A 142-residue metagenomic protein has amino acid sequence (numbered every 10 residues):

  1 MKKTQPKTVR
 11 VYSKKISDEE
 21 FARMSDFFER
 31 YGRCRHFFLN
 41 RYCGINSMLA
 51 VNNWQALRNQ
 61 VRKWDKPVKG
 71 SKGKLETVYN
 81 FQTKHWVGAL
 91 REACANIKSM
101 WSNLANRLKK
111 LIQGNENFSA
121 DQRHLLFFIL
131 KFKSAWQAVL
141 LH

Functional and structural regions predicted by a protein language model:
M1-H142: Nucleic-acid substrate recognition interfaces
